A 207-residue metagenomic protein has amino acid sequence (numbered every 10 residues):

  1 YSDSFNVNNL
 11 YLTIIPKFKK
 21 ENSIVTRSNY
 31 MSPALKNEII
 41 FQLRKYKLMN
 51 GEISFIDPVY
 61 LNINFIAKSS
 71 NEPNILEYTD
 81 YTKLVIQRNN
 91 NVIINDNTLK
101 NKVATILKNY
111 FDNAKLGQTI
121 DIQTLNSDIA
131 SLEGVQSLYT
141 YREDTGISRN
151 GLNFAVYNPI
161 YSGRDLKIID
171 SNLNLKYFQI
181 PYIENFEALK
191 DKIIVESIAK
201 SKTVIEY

Functional and structural regions predicted by a protein language model:
Y1-Y207: Acidic, low-complexity glycine/serine/threonine-rich segments
